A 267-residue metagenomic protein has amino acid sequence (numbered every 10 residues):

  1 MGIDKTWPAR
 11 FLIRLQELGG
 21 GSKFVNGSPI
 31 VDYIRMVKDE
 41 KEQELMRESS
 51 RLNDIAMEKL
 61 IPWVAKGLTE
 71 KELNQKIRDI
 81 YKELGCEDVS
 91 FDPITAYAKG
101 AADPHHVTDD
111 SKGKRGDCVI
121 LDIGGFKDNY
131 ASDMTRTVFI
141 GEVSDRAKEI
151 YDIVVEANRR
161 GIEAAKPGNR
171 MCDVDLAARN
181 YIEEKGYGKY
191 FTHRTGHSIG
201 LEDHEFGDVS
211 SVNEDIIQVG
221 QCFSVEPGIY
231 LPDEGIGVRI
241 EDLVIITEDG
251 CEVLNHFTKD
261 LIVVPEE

Functional and structural regions predicted by a protein language model:
M1-E267: Active-site neighborhoods and metal-handling regions in enzymes and metal-associated proteins
